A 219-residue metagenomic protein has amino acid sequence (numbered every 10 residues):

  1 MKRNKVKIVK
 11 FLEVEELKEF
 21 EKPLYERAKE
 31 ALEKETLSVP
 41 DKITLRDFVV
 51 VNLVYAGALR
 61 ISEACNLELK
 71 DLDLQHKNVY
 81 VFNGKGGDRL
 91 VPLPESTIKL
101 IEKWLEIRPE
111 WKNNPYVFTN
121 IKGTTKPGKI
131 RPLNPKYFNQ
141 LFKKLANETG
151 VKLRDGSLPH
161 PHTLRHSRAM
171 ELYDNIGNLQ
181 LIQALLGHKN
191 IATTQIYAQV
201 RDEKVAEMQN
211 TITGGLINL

Functional and structural regions predicted by a protein language model:
M1-L219: Conserved catalytic core of the tyrosine transesterase superfamily
